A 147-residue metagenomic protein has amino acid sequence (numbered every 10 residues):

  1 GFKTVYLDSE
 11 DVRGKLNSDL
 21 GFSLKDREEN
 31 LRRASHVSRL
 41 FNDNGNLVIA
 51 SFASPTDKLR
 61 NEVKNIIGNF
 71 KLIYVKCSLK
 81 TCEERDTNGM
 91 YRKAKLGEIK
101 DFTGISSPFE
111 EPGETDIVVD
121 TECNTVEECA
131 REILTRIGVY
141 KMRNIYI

Functional and structural regions predicted by a protein language model:
G1-R39, D43: Conserved substrate/cofactor phosphate-moiety recognition/catalytic segment in nucleotide-dependent phosphotransferases
D8, S23-R33, T56-L59, E98-D101 (+1 more regions): Helical mechanochemical/support elements of P-loop NTPase systems and associated helical scaffolds
F22-D26, I66-G68, G89-K93: Short, hinge-like loop/turn segments at secondary-structure boundaries
R39-N46, K64-N69, F109-P112: Conserved catalytic network of the ASCE P-loop NTPase/AAA+ motor domain
N46-D57: Conserved Switch II/interswitch segment of TRAFAC-class P-loop GTPases
I49-S51, I66-R85, V119: Conserved phosphate-donor/acceptor-positioning beta-strand/loop module used by diverse small-molecule
D57-I73, A130: Short, electropositive alpha-helical surface patch
K76, E84-E132, V139-I147: Small-molecule kinase domains that catalyze NTP-dependent phosphoryl transfer to phosphate-bearing small molecules
